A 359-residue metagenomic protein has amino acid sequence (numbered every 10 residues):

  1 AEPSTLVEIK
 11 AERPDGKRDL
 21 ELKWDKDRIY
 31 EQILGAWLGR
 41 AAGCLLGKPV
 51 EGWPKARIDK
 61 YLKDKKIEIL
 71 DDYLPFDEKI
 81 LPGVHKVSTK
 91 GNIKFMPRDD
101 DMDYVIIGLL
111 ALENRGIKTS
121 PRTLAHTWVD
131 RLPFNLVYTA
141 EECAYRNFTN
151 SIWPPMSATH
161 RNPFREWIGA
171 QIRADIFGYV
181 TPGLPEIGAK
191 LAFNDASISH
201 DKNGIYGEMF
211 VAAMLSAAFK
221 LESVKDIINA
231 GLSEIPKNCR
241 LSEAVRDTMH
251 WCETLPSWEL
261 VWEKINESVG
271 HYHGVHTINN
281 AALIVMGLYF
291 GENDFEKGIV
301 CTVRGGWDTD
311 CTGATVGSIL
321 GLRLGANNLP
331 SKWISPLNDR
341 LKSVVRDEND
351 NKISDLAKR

Functional and structural regions predicted by a protein language model:
A1-R13, N238-G274, R323-R359: Acidic, carboxylate-rich catalytic segments that either coordinate divalent cations
A11-K26, Y145-I168, A174-G188, A192-S199 (+3 more regions): Accessory "access/gating" subregions that flank catalytic or transport cores
P14-A42, L46-D103: An N-terminal structural lobe/cap that precedes and organizes the functional/catalytic core across diverse proteins
E31-A36, G52, A56, D99-M102 (+18 more regions): Conserved structured core elements
A42-K48, W53-I69, H200-Y206, F210-A212 (+2 more regions): Catalytic phosphate/nucleotide-handling subdomain of diverse soluble enzymes
L46-E51, I117, L132-A140, H200-D201 (+4 more regions): Secretory-pathway/luminal and periplasmic proteins that interact with or process carbohydrate-rich
S88-L124, W128-V137: Aromatic-rich carbohydrate-recognition surfaces in CAZymes
G116-I168: Extracytoplasmic mature domains of secreted/periplasmic and thylakoid-lumen proteins
